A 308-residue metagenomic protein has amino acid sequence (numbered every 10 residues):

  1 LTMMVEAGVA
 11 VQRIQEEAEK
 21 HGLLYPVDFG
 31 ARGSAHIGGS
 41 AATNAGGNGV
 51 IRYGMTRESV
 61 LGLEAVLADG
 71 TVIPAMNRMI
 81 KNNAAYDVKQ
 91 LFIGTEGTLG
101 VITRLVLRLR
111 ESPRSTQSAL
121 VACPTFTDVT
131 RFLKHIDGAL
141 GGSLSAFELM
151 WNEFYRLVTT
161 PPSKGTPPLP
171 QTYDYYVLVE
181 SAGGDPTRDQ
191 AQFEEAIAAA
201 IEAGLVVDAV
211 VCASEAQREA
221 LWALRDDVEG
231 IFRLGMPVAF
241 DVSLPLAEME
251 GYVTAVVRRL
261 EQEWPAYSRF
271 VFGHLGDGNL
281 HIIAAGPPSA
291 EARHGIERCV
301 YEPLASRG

Functional and structural regions predicted by a protein language model:
L1-E148: FAD-binding subdomain of flavoenzyme oxidoreductases
L107, Q117-T125, T130-C299, P303-R307: C-terminal substrate-recognition/cap domain of FAD-linked oxidoreductases
